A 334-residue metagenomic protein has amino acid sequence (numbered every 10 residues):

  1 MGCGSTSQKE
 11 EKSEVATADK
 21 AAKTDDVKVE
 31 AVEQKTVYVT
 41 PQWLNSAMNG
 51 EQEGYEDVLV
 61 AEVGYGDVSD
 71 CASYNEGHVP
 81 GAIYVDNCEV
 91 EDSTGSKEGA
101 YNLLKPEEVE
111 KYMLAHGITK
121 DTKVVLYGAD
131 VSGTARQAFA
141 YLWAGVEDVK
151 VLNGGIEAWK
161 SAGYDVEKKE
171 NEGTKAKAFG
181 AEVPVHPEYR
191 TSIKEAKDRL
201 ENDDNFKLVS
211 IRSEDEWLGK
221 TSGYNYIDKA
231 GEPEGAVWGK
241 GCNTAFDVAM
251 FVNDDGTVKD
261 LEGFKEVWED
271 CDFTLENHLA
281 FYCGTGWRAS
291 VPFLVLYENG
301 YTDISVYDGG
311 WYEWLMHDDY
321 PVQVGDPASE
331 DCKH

Functional and structural regions predicted by a protein language model:
G2-H334: Cytosolic catalytic domains that perform sulfur/thiol-centered chemistry
